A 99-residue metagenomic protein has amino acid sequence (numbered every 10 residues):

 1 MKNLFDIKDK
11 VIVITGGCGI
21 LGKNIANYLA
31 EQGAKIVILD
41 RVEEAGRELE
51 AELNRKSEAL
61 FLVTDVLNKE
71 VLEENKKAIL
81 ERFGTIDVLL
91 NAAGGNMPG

Functional and structural regions predicted by a protein language model:
N3-V37: Canonical Rossmann dinucleotide-binding motif of NAD(H)/NADP(H)-dependent dehydrogenases/reductases, specifically
Q32-E48: Conserved glycine-rich Rossmann-like NAD(P)H-binding loop of the short-chain dehydrogenase/reductase
E43-E44, V63-N75: The beta1-alpha1 cofactor-binding region of Rossmann-like NAD(H)/NADP(H)-dependent oxidoreductases
L49-K56: Short, conserved SAM-binding/catalytic segment of Class I S-adenosyl-L-methionine-dependent methyltransferases
A59-F61: Hydrophobic/aromatic anchor residues within beta-strands of the central parallel beta-sheet of Rossmann-like
I79-G84: Glycine-rich phosphate-binding loop signature in dinucleotide/nucleotide-binding domains
D87-V88: Conserved catalytic-site loops of classical short-chain dehydrogenases/reductases
A92-P98: Conserved NAD(P)H cofactor-binding loop of Rossmann-fold oxidoreductase domains
